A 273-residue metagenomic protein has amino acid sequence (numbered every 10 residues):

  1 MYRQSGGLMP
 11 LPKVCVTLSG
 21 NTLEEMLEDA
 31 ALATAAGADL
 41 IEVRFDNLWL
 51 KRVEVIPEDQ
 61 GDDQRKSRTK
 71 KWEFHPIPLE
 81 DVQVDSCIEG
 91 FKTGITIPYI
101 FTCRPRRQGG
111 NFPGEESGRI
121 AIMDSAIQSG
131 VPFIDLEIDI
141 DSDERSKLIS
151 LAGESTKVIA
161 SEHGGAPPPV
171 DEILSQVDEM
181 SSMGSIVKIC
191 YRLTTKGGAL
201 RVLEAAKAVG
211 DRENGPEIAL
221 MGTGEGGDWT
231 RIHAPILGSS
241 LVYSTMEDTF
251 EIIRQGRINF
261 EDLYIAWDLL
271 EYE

Functional and structural regions predicted by a protein language model:
M1-M9, Y272-E273: Eukaryotic N-terminal low-complexity, Ser/Thr- and Lys/Arg-rich leader segments that predominantly function as
M1-Y2, S117-R119, S175-Q176: Short amphipathic beta-strand starts and helix->beta connectors
Q4-G6, I120-D124, E179: Short, flexible, solvent-exposed loop/turn segments with mixed acidic/basic and small polar residues
S5-L8, G20, R192: Intrinsically disordered, low-complexity regions
P10-G153, K157, H163-A166: Active-site beta->alpha loop and helix N-cap motifs at the rims of alpha/beta catalytic domains
I138-E273: Catalytic alpha/beta core domains of metabolic enzymes, predominantly
